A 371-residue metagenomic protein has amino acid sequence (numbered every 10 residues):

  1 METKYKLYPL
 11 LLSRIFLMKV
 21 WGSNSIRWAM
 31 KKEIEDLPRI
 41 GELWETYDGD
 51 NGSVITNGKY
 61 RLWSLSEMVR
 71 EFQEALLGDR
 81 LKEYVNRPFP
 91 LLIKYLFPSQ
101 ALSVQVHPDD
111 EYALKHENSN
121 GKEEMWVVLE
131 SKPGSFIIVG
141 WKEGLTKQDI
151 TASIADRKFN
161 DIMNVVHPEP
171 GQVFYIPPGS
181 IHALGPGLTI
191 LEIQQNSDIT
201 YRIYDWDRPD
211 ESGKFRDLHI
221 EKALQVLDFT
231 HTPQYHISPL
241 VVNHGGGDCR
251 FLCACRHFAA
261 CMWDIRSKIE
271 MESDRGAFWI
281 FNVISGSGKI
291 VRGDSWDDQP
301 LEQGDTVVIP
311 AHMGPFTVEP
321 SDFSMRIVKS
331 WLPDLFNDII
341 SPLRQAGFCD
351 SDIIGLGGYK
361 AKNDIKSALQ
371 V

Functional and structural regions predicted by a protein language model:
M1-L145, D205-Q234, A260, L335-V371: Transition-metal
P88, L96-A101, D110, N120 (+4 more regions): Ligand-binding loop in jelly-roll beta-barrel domains
I93-K94, L102, E124-V127, V165-V166 (+4 more regions): His/acidic/aromatic-lined binding-pocket segments of jelly-roll/cupin-type domains and related regulatory beta-sandwich
I154-I203: Loop-centered beta-sheet repeat module
I162-Y175, T189, R292-M313: Short acidic-glycine-tyrosine-enriched beta hairpin
Y201-R275: C-terminal amphipathic alpha-helical segment
I269-E270, G286-V291: Short beta-strand segments in beta-sandwich/barrel cores
S287, D294-V371: Generic C-terminus detector
